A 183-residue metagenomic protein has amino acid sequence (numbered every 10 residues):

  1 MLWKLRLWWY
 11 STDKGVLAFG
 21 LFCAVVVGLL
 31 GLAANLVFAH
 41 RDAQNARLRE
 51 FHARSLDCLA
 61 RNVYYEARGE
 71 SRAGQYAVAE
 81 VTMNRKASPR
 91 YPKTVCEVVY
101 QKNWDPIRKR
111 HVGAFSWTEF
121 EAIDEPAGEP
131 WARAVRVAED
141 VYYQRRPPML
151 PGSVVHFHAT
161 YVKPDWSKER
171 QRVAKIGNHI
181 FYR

Functional and structural regions predicted by a protein language model:
L2-Y10, K14-F22, G28-R183: Bacterial extracytoplasmic/cell-wall-associated proteins, especially those involved in peptidoglycan
